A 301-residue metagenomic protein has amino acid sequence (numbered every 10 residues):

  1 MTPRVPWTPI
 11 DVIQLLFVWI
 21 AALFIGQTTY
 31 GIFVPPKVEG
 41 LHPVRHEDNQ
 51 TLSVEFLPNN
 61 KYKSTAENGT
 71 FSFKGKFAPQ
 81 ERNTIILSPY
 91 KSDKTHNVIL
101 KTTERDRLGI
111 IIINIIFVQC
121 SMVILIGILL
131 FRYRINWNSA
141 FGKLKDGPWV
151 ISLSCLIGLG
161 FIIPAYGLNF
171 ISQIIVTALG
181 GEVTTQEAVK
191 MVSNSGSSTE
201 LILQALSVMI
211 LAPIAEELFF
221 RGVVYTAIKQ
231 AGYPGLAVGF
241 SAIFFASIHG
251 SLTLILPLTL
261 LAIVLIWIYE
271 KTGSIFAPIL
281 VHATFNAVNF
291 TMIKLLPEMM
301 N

Functional and structural regions predicted by a protein language model:
M1-S152, F290-N301: N-terminal, membrane-interfacial amphipathic/helix-forming hydrophobic leader that caps and precedes the first
L23-F24, I162-Y166, V183, V189-N301: Transmembrane helix-loop-helix hairpins at the membrane interface of multi-pass integral membrane proteins
G26, G31, G40, N68-G69 (+14 more regions): Residue-identity detector for glycine
K37-E39, T103-I112, I135-L211, Q230 (+1 more regions): Juxtamembrane helix-loop-helix connectors linking adjacent transmembrane helices in multi-pass membrane enzymes
G127, Q173, Y225: Short glycine-/small-residue-rich flexible loop motifs, especially phosphate/cofactor-binding loops
